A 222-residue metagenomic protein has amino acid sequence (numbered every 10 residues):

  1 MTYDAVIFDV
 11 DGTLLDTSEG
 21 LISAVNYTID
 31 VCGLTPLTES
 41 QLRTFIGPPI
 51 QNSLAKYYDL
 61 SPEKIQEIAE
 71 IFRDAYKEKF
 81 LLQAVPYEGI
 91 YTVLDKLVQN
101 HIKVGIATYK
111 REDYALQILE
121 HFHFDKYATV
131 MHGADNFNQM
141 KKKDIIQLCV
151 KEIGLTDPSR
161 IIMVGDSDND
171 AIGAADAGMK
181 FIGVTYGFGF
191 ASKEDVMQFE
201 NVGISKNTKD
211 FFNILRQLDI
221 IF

Functional and structural regions predicted by a protein language model:
M1, Q99-I102, I153-S159, L218-F222: Glycine-rich phosphate-binding loop signature in dinucleotide/nucleotide-binding domains
Y3-Y91: N-terminal helical cap/lid subdomain that shapes the substrate entry/recognition surface in HAD-like hydrolases
A5, K142-A171: Conserved Lys-Pro-Asp/Glu-containing loop-to-beta segment of HAD-superfamily phosphomonoesterases, centered on
V25, I90-L119, H132: Substrate-recognition element of Asp-dependent hydrolases with the DxDx(T/V) motif
T35, D125-T129, T156, S205: Conserved H-loop
D125-M140: A short, structured active-site edge motif that brings together acidic residues
M163-G203: Acidic, Mg2+-coordinating phosphoryl-transfer loop and its flanking beta/alpha structural elements, shared across
V202-D210: Short acidic-hydrophobic, aromatic-tinged amphipathic segments that line or gate anion-handling sites
